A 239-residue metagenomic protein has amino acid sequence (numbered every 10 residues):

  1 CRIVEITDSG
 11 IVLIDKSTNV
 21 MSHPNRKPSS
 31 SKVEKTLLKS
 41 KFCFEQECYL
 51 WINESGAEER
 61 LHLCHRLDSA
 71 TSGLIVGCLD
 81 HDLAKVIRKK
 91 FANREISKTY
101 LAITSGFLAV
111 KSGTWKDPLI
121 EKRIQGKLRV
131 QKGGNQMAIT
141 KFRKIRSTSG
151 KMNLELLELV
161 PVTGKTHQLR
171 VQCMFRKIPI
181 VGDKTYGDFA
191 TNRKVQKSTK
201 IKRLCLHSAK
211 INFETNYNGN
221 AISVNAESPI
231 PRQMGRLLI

Functional and structural regions predicted by a protein language model:
C1-I239: RNA pseudouridine synthases
